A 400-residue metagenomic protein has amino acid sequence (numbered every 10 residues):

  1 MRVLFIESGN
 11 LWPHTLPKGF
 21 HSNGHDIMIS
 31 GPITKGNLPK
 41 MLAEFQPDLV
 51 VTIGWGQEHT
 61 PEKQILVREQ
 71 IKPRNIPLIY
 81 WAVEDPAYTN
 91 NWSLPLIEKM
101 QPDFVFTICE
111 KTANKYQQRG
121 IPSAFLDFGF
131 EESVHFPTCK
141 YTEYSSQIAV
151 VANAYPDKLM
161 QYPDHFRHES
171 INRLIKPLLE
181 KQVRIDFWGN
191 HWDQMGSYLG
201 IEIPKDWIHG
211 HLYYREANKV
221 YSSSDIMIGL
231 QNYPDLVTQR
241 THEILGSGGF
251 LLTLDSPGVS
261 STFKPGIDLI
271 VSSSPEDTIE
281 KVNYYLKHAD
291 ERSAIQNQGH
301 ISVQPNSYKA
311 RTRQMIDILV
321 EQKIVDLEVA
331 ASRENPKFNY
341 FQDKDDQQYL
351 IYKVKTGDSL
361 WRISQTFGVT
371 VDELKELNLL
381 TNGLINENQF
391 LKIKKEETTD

Functional and structural regions predicted by a protein language model:
M1-M41, F45, G54-Q57, P61-L66 (+4 more regions): Nucleotide-sugar donor-binding catalytic core of glycosyltransferases
L42-A43, I71, I97, Y221 (+1 more regions): Short hydrophobic patches on amphipathic alpha-helices that form coiled-coil/helix-mediated interaction surfaces
E44-F45, M100, N306: Active-site charged/polar residues at nucleotide-handling catalytic sites that mediate phosphoryl, nucleotidyl
I71-E84: Active-site proximal beta-strand in glycosyltransferases
T89-F104, I175: Membrane-proximal helix-turn-helix segments that form the acceptor-binding/catalytic region of lipid-linked
L269-P275, Y284-A289: Conserved acidic donor-binding segment of nucleotide-sugar-dependent glycosyltransferases
K281-Y349, T370: C-terminal amphipathic helix plus adjacent low-complexity, charged tail appended to glycosyltransferase catalytic
F338-G368, D372, N382, N386-D400: Primarily a LysM-type cell-wall glycan-binding module
